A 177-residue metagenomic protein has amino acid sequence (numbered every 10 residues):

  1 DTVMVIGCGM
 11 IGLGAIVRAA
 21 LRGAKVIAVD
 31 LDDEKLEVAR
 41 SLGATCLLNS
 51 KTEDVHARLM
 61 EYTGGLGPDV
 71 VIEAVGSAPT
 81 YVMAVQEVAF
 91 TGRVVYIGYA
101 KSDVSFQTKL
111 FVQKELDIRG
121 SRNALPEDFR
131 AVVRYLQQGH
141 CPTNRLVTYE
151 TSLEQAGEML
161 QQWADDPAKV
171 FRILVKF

Functional and structural regions predicted by a protein language model:
D1-E53, A57: Mid-domain Rossmann-like dinucleotide-binding core that forms the NAD(H)/NADP(H) cofactor-binding site
M4-C8, A28-V29, L48, D69-A74 (+3 more regions): Glycine- and other small-residue-rich loops at beta-strand/loop junctions that grip anionic moieties
G14, V82-Q86, P126-F177: C-terminal hydrophobic helical "lid"/dimerization subdomain of Rossmann-like NAD(P)H-dependent oxidoreductases
D54-L59, P79-T80, F106, Q155: Short acidic active-site motifs
Y62-V70: A glycine-rich helix->loop->beta "capping" turn within Rossmann-like NAD(P)(H)-dependent oxidoreductase domains
S77-Q138, F177: Glycine-rich phosphate-binding loop and adjacent beta-alpha segment of Rossmann(oid) nucleotide-cofactor-binding
